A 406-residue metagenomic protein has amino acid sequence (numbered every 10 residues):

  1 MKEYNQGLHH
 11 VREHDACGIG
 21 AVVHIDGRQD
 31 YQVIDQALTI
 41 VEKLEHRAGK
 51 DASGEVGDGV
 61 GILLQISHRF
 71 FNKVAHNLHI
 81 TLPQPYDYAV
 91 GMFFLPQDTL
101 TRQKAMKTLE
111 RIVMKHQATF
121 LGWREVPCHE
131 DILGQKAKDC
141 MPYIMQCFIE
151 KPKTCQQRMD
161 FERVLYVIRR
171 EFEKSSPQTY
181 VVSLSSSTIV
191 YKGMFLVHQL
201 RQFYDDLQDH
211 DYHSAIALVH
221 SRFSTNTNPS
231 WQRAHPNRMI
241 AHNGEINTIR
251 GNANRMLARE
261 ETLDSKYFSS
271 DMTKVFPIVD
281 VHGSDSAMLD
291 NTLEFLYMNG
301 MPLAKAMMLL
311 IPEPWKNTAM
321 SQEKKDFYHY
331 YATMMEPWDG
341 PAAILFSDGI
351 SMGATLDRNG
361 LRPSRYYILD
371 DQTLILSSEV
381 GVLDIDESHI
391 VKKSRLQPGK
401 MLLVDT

Functional and structural regions predicted by a protein language model:
M1-T406: Conserved short alpha-helical segments that host acidic/polar catalytic motifs at enzyme active sites
